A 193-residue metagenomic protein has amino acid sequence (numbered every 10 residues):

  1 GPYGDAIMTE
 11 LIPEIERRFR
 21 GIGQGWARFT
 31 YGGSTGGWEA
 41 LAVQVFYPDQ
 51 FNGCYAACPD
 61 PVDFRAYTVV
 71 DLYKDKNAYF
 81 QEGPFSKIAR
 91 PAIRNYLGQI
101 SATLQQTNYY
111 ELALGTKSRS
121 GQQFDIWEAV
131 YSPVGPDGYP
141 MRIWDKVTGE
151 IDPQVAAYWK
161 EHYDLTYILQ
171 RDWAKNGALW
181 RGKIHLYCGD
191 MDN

Functional and structural regions predicted by a protein language model:
G1-N193: Non-catalytic cap/lid and distal C-terminal segments of serine-dependent acyl enzymes
